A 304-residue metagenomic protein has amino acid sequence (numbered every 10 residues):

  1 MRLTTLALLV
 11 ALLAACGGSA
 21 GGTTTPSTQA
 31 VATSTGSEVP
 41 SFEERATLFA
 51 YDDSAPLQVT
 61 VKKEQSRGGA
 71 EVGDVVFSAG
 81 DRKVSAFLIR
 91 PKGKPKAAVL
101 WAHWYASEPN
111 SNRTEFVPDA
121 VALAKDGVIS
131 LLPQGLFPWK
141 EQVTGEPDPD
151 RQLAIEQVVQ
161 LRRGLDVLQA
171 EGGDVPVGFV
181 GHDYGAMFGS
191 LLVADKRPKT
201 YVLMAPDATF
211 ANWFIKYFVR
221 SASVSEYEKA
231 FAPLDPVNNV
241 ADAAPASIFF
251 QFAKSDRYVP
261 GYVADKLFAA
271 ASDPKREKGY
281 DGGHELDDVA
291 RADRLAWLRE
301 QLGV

Functional and structural regions predicted by a protein language model:
F49-G93: N-terminal cap/lid segment of alpha/beta-hydrolase-fold proteins
P95-A106: Short beta-strand element of the alpha/beta-hydrolase
Y105-V159, N212-K216: Cap/lid segment of the alpha/beta-hydrolase catalytic domain
E146-D183: Gly/Ser-rich "nucleophile elbow"/oxyanion-hole loop immediately N-terminal to the catalytic nucleophile in hydrolases
A186-A232, V289: Hydrolase active-site cap/lid region
A243-A244, F249-F252: Short beta-strand/loop motif that positions the catalytic acidic residue of the alpha/beta-hydrolase fold
R257-V263, D287: Conserved alpha/beta-hydrolase "acid-adjacent" motif
A269-V304: C-terminal catalytic histidine-bearing segment of alpha/beta-hydrolase fold enzymes
